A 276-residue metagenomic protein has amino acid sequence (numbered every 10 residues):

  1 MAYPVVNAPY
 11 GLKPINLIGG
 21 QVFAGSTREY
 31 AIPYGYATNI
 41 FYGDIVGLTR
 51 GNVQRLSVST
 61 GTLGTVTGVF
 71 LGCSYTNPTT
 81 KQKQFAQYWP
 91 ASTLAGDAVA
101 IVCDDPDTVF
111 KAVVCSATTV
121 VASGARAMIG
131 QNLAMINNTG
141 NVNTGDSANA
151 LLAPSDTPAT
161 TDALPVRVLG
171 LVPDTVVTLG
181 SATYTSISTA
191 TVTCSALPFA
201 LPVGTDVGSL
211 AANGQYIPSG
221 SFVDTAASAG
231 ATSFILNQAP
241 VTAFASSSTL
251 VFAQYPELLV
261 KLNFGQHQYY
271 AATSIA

Functional and structural regions predicted by a protein language model:
M1-L179, T183, A190, G208-S221 (+1 more regions): Surface-exposed, low-hydrophobicity beta-strand/loop segments enriched in small/polar/acidic residues
Y184-S195, A226-I235: Ser/Thr- and Asn-enriched, surface-exposed coil loops between beta-strands
P198-A200: Disulfide-braced loops of extracellular cysteine-rich modules
